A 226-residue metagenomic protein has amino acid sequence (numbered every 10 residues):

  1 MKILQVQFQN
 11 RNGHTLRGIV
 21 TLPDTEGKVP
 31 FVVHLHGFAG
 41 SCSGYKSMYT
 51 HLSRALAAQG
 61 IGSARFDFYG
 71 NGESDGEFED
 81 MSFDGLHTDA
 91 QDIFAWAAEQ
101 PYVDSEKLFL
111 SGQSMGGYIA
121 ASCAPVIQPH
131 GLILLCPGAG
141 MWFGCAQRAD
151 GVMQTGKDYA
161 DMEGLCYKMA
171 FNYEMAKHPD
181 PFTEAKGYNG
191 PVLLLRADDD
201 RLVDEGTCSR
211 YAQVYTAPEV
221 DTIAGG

Functional and structural regions predicted by a protein language model:
M1-G27: N-terminal cap/lid segment of alpha/beta-hydrolase-fold proteins
Q5, L16, I127-G226: The alpha/beta-hydrolase serine catalytic core
K28-G37: Short beta-strand element of the alpha/beta-hydrolase
F38, G62, D67-S74, G138 (+1 more regions): Short beta-to-alpha linker loops that shape the active-site pocket of alpha/beta-hydrolase fold enzymes
A39-S53, F68, G206: The serine-hydrolase catalytic nucleophile loop
T50, G60, A64-Y69, L110-G112 (+1 more regions): Polytopic alpha-helical membrane proteins, predominantly small-molecule transporters/carriers
A64, N71-D104: Catalytic nucleophile-loop/oxyanion-hole region of alpha/beta-hydrolase and closely related hydrolase-like folds
D92-M153: Primarily recognizes the serine-hydrolase "nucleophile elbow" in alpha/beta-hydrolase and SGNH/GDSL folds
